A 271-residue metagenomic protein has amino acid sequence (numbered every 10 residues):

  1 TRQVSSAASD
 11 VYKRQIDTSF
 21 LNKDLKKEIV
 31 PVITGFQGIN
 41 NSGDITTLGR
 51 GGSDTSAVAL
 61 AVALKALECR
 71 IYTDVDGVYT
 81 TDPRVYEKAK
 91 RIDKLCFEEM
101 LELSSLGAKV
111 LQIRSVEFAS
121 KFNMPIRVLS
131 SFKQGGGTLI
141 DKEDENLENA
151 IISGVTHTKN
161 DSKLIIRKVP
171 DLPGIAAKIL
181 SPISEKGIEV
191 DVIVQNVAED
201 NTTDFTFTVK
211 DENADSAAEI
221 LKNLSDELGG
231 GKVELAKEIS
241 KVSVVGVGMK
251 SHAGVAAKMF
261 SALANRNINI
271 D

Functional and structural regions predicted by a protein language model:
T1-A8, Y12: Single conserved hydrophobic/aromatic residue that forms the stacking wall/gate of nucleotide- or nucleobase-binding
S5-S6, L64-P83, N123-S131: Glycine-rich phosphate/pyrophosphate-binding loops and their adjacent beta-strand/loop elements at enzyme active sites
D10-K26, K142-S153: Accessory alpha-helical/coil subdomains and C-terminal extensions that flank or cap enzyme catalytic cores
K13, L48-G52, G174: Active-site glycine- and acidic-residue-rich loops that bind and position anionic ligands or nucleotide-like cofactors
E28-V62, R84-Q134: Polyanion-binding loop/helix "lid" in catalytic or ligand-binding cores
P31-V32, E68, I126, V190 (+1 more regions): Hydrophobic beta-strand scaffold residues
G77-Y79, P83-C96, G136, I140-T156: Flexible glycine/proline-rich, aromatic-decorated loop/lid segments
G137-D271: A conserved regulatory-domain signal marking ACT and ACT-like small-molecule sensing domains and adjacent regulatory
